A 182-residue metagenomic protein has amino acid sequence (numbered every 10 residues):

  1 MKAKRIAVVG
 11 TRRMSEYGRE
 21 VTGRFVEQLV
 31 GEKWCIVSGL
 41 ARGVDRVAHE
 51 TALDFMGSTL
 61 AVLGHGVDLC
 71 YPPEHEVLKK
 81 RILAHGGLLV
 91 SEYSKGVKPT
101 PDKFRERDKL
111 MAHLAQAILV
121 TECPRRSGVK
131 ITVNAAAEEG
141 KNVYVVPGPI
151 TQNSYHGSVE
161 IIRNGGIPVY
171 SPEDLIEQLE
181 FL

Functional and structural regions predicted by a protein language model:
M1-L182: Glycine-biased, small-residue-rich flexible motifs in mid-sequence functional cores and linkers
